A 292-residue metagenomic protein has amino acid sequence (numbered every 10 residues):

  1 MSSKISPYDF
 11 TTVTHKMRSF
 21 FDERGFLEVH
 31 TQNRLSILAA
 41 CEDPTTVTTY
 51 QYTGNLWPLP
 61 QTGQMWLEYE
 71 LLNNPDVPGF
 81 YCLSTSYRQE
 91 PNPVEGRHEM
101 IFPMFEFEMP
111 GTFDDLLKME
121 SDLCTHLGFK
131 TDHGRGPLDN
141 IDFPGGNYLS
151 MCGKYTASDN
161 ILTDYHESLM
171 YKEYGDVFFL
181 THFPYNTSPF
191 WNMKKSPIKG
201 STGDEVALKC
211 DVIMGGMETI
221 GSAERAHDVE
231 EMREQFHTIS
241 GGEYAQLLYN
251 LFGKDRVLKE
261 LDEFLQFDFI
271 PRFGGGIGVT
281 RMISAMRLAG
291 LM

Functional and structural regions predicted by a protein language model:
M1-T46: TRNA-binding/sensing appendages of the translation machinery
S3, S19, T131, L149-Y155: Hydrophobic transmembrane signal anchors and adjacent membrane-proximal interface regions, especially in viral
F20-R24, S86, H126-K130: Mid-sequence acidic-hydrophobic segments that form the walls of catalytic/ligand-binding cavities or oligomerization
V29-Q32, G134, Q246-L247: Residue-level detector of family-conserved "landmark" positions at structurally sensitive sites
T45-D114, K118, F143-M292: A translation/RNA-centric and nucleic-acid-associated enzymatic feature enriched in Class II aminoacyl-tRNA synthetases
L117-G128: Short amphipathic C-terminal alpha-helix that caps PH/PH-like domains
L127-D139: Flexible helix-coil linker/hinge segments at domain or subdomain boundaries
